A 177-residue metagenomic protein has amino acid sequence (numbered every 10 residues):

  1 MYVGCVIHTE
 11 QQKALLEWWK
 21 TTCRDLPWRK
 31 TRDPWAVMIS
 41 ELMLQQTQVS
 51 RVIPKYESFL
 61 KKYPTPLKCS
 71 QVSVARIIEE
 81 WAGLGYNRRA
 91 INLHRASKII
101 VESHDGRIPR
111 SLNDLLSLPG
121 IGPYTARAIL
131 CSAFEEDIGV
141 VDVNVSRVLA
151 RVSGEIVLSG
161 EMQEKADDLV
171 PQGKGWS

Functional and structural regions predicted by a protein language model:
V3-T9, K13-S177: Catalytic cores of DNA base-excision repair glycosylases
